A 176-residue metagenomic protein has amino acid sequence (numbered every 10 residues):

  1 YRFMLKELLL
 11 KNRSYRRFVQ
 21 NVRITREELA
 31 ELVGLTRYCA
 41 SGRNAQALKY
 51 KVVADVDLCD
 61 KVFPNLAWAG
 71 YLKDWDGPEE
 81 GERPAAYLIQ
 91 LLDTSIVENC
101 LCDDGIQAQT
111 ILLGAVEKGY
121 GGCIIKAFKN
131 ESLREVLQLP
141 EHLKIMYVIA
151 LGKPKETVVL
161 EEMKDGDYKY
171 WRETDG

Functional and structural regions predicted by a protein language model:
Y1-G176: Acidic, surface-exposed loops and disordered segments
